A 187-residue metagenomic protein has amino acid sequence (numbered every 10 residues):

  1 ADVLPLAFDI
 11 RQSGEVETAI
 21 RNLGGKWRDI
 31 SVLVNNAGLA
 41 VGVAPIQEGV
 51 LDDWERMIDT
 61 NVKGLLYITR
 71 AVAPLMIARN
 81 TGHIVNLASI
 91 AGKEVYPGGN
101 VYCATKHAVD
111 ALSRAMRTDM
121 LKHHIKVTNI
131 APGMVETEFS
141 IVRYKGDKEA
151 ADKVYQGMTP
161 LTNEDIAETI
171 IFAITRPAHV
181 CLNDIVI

Functional and structural regions predicted by a protein language model:
A7-T18, L51: The beta1-alpha1 cofactor-binding region of Rossmann-like NAD(H)/NADP(H)-dependent oxidoreductases
A44-I46, D53-E55: Substrate-binding pocket helix/loop in short-chain dehydrogenase/reductase
G49, V95-C103, A115: Active-site loop-to-helix junction immediately N-terminal to the catalytic Tyr of the SDR YXXXK motif in Rossmann-fold
T69, T105: Active-site helix of classical SDR
P74, T118-L121: Alpha-helical segment proximal to the catalytic Tyr-Lys
S89: Residue(s) in the substrate-gating loop at a strand-loop-helix junction that position the organic substrate next
N129-I130, E149-I187: C-terminal helical subdomain
